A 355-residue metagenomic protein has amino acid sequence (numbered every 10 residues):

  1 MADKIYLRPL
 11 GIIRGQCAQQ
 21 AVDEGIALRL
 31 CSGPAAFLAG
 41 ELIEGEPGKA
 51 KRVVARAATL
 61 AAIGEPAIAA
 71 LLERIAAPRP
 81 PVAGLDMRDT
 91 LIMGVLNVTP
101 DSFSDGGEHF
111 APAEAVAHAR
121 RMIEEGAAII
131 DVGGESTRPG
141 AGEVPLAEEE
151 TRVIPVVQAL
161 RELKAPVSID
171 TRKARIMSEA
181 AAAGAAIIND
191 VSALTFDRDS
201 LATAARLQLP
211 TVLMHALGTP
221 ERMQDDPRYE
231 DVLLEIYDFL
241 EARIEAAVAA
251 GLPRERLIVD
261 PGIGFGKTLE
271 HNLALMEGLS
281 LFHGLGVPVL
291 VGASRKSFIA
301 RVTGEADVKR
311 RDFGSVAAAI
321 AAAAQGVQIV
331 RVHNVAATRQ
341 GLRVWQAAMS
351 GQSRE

Functional and structural regions predicted by a protein language model:
M1-P34, I43, M87, F103-H118 (+6 more regions): Active-site-adjacent loop and "lid" segments of alpha/beta metabolic enzymes
E46-D86: Non-catalytic propeptide/linker segments at domain boundaries
D86-M93: Glycine-rich, aromatic-flanked loop segments that form ligand/cofactor-binding clefts across common enzyme folds
A117-G133, Q325: Catalytic domains of carbohydrate-active enzymes, especially glycoside hydrolases
R254-R256: Short acidic capping loops at alpha-helix termini that bridge into adjacent secondary structure
